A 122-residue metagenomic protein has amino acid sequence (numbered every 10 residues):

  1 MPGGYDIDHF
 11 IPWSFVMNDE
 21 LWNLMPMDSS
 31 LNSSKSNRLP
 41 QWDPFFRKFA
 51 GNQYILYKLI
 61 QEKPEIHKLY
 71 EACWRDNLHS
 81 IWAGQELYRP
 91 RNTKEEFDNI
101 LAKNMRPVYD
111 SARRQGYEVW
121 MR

Functional and structural regions predicted by a protein language model:
M1, K63-P64, G116: Short, flexible coil/linker elements and helix-boundary hinge sites characteristic of intrinsically disordered
M1-P26, K35-R47: Histidine-centered nuclease catalytic patch
D19-E20, Q61-W82: A structural signal for short secondary-structure junctions
S29: Long, His/Glu/Asp-enriched segments that create or flank divalent metal/ion-associated functional microenvironments
N32: Active-site loop ensemble at the mouth of alpha/beta enzyme cores that anchors a bound cofactor
K35-H67: Polybasic, low-complexity binding patches
W74-R122: C-terminal, charged low-complexity interaction regions
